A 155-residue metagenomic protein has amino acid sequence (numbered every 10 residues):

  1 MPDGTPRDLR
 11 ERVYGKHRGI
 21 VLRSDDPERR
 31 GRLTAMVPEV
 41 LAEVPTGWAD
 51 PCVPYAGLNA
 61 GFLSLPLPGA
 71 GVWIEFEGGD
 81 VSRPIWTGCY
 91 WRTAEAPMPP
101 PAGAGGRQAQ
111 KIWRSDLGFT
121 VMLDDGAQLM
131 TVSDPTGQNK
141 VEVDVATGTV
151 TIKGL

Functional and structural regions predicted by a protein language model:
M1-L155: Hydrophobic packing positions characteristic of elongated beta-solenoid/beta-helix-type spike/fiber shafts
